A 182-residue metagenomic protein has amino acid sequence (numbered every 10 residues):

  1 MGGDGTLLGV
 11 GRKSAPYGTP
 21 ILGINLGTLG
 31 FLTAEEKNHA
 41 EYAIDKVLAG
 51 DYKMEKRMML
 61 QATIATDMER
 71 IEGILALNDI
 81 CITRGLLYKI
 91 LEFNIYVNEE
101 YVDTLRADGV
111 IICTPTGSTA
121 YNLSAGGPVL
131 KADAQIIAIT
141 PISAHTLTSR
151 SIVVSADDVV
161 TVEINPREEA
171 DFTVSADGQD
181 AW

Functional and structural regions predicted by a protein language model:
M1-D4, R12-K13: N-terminal glycine-rich "phosphate-gripper" loop used for MgATP/nucleotide binding and carboxylate activation
G3-T6, L29, T116-S118: Short glycine-rich anion-binding loops that position phosphate/pyrophosphate groups of nucleotides and phosphorylated
G9, S14-L26, F31: Gly/Ser-rich helix-loop-strand patches that form or flank binding pockets for ribonucleotide-derived cofactors
L29-D108: Catalytic core of DAGKc-family lipid kinases
L48, K131-D133, I139, A144 (+1 more regions): Structural signature of FAD isoalloxazine-binding scaffolds in flavoprotein oxidoreductases
E69, I82, N98-Y101, S149-W182: ATP/nucleoside-binding phosphotransfer catalytic cores, i.e., glycine-rich phosphate-binding loops
I95, G117, V174: Short aromatic-centered micro-motifs
T104-A107, I112-T148: Gly/Ser/Thr-rich active-site loops/lids in small-molecule metabolic enzymes that frequently grip phosphoryl groups
